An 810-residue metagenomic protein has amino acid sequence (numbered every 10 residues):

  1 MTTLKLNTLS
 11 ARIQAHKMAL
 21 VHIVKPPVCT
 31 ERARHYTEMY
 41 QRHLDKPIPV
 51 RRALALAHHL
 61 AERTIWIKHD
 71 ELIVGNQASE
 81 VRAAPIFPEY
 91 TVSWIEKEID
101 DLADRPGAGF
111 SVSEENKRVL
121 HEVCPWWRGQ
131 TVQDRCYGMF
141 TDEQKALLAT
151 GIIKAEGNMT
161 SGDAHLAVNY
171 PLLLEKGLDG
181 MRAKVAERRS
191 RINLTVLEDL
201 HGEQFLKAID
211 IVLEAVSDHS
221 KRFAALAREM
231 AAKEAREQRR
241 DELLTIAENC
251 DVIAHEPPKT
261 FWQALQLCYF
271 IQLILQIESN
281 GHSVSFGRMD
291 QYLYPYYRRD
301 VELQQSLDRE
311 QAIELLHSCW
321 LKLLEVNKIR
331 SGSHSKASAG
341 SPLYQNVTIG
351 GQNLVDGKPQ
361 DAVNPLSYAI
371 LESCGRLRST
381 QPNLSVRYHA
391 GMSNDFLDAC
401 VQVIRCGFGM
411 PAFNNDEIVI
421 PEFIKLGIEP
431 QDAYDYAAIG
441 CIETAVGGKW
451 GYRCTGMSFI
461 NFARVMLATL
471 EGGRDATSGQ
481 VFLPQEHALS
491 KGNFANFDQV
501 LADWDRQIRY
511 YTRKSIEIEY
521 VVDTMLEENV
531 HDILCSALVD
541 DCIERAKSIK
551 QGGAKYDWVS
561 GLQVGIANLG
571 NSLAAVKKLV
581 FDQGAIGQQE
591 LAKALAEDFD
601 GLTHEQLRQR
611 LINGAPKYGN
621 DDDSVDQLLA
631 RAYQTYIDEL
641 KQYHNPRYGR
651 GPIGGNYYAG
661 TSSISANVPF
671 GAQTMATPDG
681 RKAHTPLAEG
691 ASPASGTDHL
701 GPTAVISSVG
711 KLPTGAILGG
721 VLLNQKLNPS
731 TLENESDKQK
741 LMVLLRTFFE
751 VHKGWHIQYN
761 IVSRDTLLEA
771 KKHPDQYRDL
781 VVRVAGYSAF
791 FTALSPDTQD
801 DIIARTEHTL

Functional and structural regions predicted by a protein language model:
T2-L206, Q238-T245, N249, I253-L810: Conserved catalytic cores of very large enzyme subunits
K207-D218: Extended non-globular scaffold/tether segments
S217, A224, R228-A231, R240 (+2 more regions): Heptad-repeat amphipathic alpha-helical coiled-coil interaction surface used for oligomerization/assembly
K221, A225-R228, A574, E807: Short amphipathic alpha-helical segments enriched in leucine
